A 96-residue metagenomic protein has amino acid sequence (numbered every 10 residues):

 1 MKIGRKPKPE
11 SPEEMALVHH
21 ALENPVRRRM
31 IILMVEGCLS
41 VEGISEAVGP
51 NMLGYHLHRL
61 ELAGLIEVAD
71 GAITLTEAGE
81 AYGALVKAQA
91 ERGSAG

Functional and structural regions predicted by a protein language model:
M1-E14, A81-G96: Amphipathic alpha-helical dimerization/coiled-coil segments that flank or bridge DNA-binding/regulatory modules
E14-L22: Short amphipathic alpha-helical boundary/capping segments
E23, I32-E36, K87: Short, locally clustered residues in the helix-turn-helix/winged-helix DNA-binding domain
P25-R27, E36-G43: Short capping segments at the starts of secondary-structure elements
R28-I32, A81: Pre-recognition alpha-helix immediately N-terminal to the DNA-recognition helix within helix-turn-helix or winged-helix
G37, G71-Q89: Basic, amphipathic "hinge/linker" alpha-helix immediately C-terminal to the N-terminal HTH DNA-binding motif
A47-L62: Short amphipathic alpha-helical interaction segments
E61-G71: A short, conserved structural fragment
